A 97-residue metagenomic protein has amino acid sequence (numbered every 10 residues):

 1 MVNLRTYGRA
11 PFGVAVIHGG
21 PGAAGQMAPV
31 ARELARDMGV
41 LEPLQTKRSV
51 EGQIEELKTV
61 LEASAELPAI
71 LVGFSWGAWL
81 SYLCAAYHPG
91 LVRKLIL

Functional and structural regions predicted by a protein language model:
V2-V50: Conserved HGGG/HGGXW glycine-rich cap/lid loop of the alpha/beta-hydrolase fold
A28, I54, A86: Short alpha-helix within the catalytic core of nucleotide-sugar-dependent glycosyltransferases
P29, E56, L80: Short Gly/charged-rich anion-binding patches and loops
A35-M38, S64-A65, H88: A structural signal for short coil/turn segments at secondary-structure junctions
L41-V72, W76: Active-site loop/oxyanion-hole signature of alpha/beta-hydrolase fold enzymes
L67-L97: Conserved hydrolase catalytic core segment
